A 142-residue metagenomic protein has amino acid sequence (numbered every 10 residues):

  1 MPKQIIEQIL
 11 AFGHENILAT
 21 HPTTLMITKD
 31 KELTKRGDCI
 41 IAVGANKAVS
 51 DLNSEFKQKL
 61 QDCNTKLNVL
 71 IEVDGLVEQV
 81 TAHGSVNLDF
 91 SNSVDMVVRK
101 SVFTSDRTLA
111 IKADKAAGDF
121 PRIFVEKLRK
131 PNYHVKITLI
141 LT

Functional and structural regions predicted by a protein language model:
M1-I5, T28-E32, L67-V73, V97-V98: A broad, low-specificity signal for short, low-complexity segments enriched in glycine/proline and polar/charged
P2-A48: N-terminal, charge-rich interaction modules
I17, L33-K35, Q61-C63, F103-S105 (+1 more regions): Solvent-exposed loop and beta-edge segments used for protein-protein assembly and interaction
K29-D30, K57-Q58, F124-K127: A generic local secondary-structure boundary/capping motif
R36-D38, A42-G44, L67, D74 (+4 more regions): Extended, low-hydrophobicity, polar/charged segments
R36-Q79: Short, well-structured hydrophobic secondary-structure segments
V77-V125: Short, solvent-exposed interaction modules
